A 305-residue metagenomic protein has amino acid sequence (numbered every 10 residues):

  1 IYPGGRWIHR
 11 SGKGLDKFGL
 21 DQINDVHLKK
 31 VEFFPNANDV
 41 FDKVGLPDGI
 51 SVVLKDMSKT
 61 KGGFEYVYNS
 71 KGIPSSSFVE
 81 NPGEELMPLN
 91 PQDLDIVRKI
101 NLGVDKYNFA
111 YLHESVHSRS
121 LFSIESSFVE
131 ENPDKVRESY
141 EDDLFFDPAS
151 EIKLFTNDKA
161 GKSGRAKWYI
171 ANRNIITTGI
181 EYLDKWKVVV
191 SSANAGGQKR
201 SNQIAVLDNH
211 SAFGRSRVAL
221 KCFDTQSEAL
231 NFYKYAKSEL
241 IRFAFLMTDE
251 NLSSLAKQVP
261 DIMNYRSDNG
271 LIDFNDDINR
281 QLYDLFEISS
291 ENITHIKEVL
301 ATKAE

Functional and structural regions predicted by a protein language model:
I1, F213-S216: Glycine-rich, often proline-containing surface loops adjacent to acidic residues and nearby aromatics that form
I1-D39, V52-L54, F232: Conserved Class I SAM-dependent methyltransferase catalytic core
W7-H9, G196-K199, K303: Flexible loop/turn segments at secondary-structure boundaries
L20-Q22, A256, A304: Alpha-helix boundary/interfacial micro-motifs
D39-G214, K221-S290: C-terminal substrate-recognition regions of SAM-dependent nucleic acid methyltransferases
E291-E305: Short, amphipathic C-terminal "tail helix"
